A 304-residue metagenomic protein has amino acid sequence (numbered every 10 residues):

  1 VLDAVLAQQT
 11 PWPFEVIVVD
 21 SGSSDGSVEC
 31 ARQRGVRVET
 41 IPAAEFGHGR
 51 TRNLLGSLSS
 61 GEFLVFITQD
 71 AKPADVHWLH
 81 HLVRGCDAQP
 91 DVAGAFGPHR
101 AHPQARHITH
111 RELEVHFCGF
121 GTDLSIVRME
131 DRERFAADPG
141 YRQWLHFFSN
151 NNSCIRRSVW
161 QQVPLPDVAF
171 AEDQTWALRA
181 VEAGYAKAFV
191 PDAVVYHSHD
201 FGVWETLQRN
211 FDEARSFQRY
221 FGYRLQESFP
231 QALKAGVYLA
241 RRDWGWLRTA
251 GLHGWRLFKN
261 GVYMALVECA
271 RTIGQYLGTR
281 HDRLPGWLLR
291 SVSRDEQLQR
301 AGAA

Functional and structural regions predicted by a protein language model:
D3-P13: Short, acidic, metal-binding catalytic loop of nucleotide-sugar glycosyltransferases
D20-V28, A71-K72: A conserved acidic beta->alpha catalytic loop
I41-S59, H81: Glycine-rich, basic loop-to-helix element that forms the pyrophosphate-binding segment of sugar-nucleotide handling
L64: Short aromatic/hydrophobic "clamp" motif used to bind/position activated sugar donors
K72, V76-L113: Conserved donor NDP-sugar-binding/catalytic core segment of glycosyltransferases
E130-I155, A169: A recurrent flexible, glycine/aromatic-enriched loop bordering the glycosyltransferase active site that acts as
F170-W176: Acidic donor-binding loop at a coil-to-helix junction in glycosyltransferase catalytic cores that engages
R209-R215, Q226-A304: Non-catalytic, C-terminal membrane-associated alpha-helical segments of glycosyltransferases
